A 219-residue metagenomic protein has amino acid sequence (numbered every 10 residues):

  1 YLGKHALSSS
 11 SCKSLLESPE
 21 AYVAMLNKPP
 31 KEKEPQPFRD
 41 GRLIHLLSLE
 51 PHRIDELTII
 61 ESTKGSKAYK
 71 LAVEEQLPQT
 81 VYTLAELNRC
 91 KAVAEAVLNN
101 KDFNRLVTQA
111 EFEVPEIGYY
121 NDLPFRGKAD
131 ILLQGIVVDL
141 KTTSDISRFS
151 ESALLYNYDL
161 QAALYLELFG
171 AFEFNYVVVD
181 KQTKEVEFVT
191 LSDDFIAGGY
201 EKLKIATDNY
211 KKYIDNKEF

Functional and structural regions predicted by a protein language model:
Y1-R126: Metal-dependent nuclease catalytic cores that hydrolyze phosphodiester bonds in DNA/RNA, characterized by
E32-K33, P78-Y82, S147-Y156, S192-D194: Short histidine-centered catalytic/ligand-binding loop motif
L43, L160-E167: Short amphipathic alpha-helical face segments that pack within enzyme cores and frequently flank/anchor catalytic
L87, E151-L154, L164-F219: Metal-dependent nuclease catalytic regions and adjoining charged, substrate-binding loops involved in nucleic-acid end
F103-T108, L133-D139, E167-E173: Secondary-structure boundary elements
P115-I117, K141-D145, V179-K181: Histidine- and/or cysteine-centered catalytic micro-motif in compact active-site loops
L123, Y156-L160: Short, glycine/acidic-rich beta->alpha junctions
G127-F149, Y165: Conserved catalytic cores of phosphodiester-cleaving nucleases, focusing on short active-site segments
